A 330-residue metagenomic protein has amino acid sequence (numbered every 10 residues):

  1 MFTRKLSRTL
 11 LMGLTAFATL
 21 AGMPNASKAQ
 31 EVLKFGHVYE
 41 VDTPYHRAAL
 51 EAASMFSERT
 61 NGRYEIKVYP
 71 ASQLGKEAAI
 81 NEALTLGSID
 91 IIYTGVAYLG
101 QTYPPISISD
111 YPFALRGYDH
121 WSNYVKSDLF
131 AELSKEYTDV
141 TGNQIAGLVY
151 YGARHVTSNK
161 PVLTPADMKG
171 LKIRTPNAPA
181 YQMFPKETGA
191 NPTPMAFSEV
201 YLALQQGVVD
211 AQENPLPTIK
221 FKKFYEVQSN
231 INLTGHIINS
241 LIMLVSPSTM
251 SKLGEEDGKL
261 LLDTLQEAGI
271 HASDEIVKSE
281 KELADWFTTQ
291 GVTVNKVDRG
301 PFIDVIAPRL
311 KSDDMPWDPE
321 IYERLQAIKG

Functional and structural regions predicted by a protein language model:
F2, K28-H120, L129, E136-G330: N-terminal secretory/targeting leader peptides
F2-G13: Bacterial N-terminal signal peptides that target proteins for export
F17-S27: C-terminal segment of classical bacterial N-terminal signal peptides
N123: Short beta-strand-centered segments that line the small-molecule binding cleft or hinge of alpha/beta clamshell
